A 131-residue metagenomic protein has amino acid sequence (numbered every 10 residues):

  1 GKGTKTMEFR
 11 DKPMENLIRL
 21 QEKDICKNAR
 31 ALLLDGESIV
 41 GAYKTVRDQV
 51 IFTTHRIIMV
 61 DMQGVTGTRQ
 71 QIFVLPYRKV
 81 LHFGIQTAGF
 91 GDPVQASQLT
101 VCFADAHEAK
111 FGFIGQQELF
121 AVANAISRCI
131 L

Functional and structural regions predicted by a protein language model:
G3-V50, I114-Q116, F120, L131: Anionic N-terminal interaction surfaces
F9-L20, V65-L131: Acidic, Ser/Thr- and proline-rich intrinsically disordered linker/docking segments of eukaryotic scaffolds
A31, E37, I57, Q98-V101: Short amphipathic alpha-helical segments, especially helix-boundary/capping motifs
Y43-V65: Conserved beta-hairpin
